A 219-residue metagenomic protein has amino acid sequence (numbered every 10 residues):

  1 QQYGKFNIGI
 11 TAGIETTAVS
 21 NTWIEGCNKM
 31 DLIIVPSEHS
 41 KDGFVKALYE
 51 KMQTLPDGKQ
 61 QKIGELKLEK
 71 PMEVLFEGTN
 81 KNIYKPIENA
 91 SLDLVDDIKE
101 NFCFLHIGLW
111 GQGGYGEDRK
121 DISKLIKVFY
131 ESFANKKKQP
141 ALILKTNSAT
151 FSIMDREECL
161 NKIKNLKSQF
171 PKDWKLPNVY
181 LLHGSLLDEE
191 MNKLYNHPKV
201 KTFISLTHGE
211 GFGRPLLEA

Functional and structural regions predicted by a protein language model:
Q1-V45: Extended catalytic core of nucleotide-activated donor transferases of GT-like folds
Q2-G4, I24-K29, L66-K67, D97 (+1 more regions): Short, conserved loop/helix-junction motifs that constitute active-site signature segments in enzyme catalytic cores
L32-P86: Donor nucleotide-sugar binding/catalytic pocket of nucleotide-sugar-dependent glycosyltransferases
T79-K193, H197: Conserved catalytic-core segment of nucleotide-activated headgroup transferases in glycan assembly
T202-I204: A short hydrophobic beta-strand element within the catalytic core of glycosyltransferases that build diverse glycans
H208: Aromatic "clamp/platform" in nucleotide-sugar-dependent glycosyltransferases that forms part of the donor/acceptor
G213-L216: Short glycine/serine-rich donor-binding loops of glycosyltransferases
A219: Donor-sugar nucleotide-binding helix/loop cap in glycosyltransferases
